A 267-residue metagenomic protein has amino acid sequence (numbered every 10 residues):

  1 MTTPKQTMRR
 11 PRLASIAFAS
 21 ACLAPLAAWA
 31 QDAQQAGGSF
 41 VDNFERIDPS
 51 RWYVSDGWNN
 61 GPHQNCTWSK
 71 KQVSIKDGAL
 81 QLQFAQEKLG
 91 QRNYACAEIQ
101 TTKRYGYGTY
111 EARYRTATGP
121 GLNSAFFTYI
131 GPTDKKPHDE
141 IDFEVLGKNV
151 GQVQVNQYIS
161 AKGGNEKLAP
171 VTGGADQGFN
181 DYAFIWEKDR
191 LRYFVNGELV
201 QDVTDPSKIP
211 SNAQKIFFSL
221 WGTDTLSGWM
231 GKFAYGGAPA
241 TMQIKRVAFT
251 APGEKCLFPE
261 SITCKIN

Functional and structural regions predicted by a protein language model:
T3-A17: Bacterial N-terminal signal peptides that target proteins for export
I16-P25: Bacterial N-terminal signal peptides
L26-A30: Sec/Tat signal peptide C-region and signal peptidase I cleavage site
Q31-N267: GH16 jelly-roll
